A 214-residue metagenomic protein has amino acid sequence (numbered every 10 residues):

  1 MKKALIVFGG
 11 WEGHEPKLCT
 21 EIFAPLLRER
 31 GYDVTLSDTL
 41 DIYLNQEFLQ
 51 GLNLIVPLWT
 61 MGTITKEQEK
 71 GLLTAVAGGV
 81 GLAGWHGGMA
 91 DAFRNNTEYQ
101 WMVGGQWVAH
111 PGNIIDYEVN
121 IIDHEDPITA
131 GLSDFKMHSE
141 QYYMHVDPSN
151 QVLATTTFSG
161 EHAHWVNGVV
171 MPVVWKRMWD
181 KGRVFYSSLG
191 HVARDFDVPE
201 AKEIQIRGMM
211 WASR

Functional and structural regions predicted by a protein language model:
M1-K3, E29-R30, E47, H162-M171 (+1 more regions): Extracellular ligand-binding/catalytic regions of CAZymes and related secreted enzymes and adhesion modules
K3-I6, E15-A90: Helical hinge/lid and interdomain linker segments adjacent to catalytic or ligand-binding clefts that mediate domain
F8-W11, G190: Residue-level signal for short, function-critical loop segments
L18, I22, G71, P127 (+1 more regions): Extracytoplasmic/secreted proteins, especially bacterial periplasmic and envelope-associated proteins
L27-R28, T35, Q50-G51, N113-K181: Catalytic beta-strand/loop cores that center a nucleophilic Ser/Cys/Thr and support acyl-enzyme chemistry
G62-G131: A glycine-rich, often tryptophan-bearing local segment used as a flexible ligand/cofactor-contacting loop or short
G81-A83, L153, F185: Structural detector of well-ordered beta-strand residues that form the stable sheet scaffold of enzyme domains
Y99-Q106, F135-Q151, G190, A201-R214: Oxidoreductase and adenylate-handling cofactor-binding alpha/beta cores
